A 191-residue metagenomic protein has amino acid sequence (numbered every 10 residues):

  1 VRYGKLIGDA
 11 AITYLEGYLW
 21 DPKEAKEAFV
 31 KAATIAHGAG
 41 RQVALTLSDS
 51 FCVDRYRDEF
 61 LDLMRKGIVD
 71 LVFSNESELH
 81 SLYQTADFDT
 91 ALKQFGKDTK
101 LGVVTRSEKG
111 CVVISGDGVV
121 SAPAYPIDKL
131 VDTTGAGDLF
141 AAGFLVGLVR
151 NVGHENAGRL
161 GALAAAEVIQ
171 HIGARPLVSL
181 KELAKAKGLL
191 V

Functional and structural regions predicted by a protein language model:
V1-G8: Short amphipathic alpha-helix with an adjacent loop that forms part of the alpha/beta core around
G8-D9, I68, D98: Alpha-helix C-terminal capping/helix-to-coil transition sites in glycosyltransferase folds
A11-I12, A141: Short SAM/SAH-binding signature in class I
I12-K93, K109-C111: Conserved beta-alpha-beta core of the PfkB/ribokinase-like small-molecule kinase fold
T34-G38, D58, Q84-V191: Conserved phosphate-binding/catalytic region of the ribokinase-like
